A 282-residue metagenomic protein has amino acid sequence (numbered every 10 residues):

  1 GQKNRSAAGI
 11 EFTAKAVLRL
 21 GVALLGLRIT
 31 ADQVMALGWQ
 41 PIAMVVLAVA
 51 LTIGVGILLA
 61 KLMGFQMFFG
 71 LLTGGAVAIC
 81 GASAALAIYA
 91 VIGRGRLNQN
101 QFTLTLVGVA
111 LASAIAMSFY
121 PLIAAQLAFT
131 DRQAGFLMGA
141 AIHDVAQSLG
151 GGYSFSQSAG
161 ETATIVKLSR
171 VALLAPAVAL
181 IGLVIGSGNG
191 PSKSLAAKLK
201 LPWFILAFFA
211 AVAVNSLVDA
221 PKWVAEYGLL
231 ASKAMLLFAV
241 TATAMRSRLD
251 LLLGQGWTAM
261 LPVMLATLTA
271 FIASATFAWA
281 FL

Functional and structural regions predicted by a protein language model:
G1-A14, L25-Q33, A179-G256, M260 (+1 more regions): Structural signature of multi-pass alpha-helical membrane transport proteins
Q2-K3, L62-F69, A90-T103, A125-Q133 (+3 more regions): Juxtamembrane helix-boundary/capping and inter-helix hinge elements in multi-pass membrane proteins
E11-T13, V17, G21-M67, A90-L106 (+2 more regions): Helix-loop-helix hairpins and the membrane-proximal interhelical loops of multi-pass alpha-helical transport proteins
T13-V17, L37-L51, G74-V77, R132-A141 (+2 more regions): Structural signature of hydrophobic alpha-helical transmembrane segments
K15-I29, A48, G75-A87, A110-S113 (+4 more regions): Small-residue-rich segments of transmembrane alpha-helices in multi-pass membrane proteins, especially helix faces
A43-A76, A114-A128, A234, F238 (+2 more regions): Transmembrane alpha-helices that form the ion-translocation and gating core of multi-pass ion transport proteins
F65-I115, Q133-S156, A231: Alpha-helical membrane segments and immediately flanking helix-loop junctions that form or couple to the substrate/ion
G152-S194: Oxyanion-binding "anion nests"
